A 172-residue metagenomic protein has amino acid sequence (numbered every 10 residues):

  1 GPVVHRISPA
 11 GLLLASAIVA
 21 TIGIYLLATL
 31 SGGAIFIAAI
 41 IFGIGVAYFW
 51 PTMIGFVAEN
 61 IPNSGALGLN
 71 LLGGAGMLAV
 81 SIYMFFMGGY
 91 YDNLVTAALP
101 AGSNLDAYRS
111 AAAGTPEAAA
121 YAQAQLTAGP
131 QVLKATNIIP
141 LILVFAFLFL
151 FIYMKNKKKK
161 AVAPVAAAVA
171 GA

Functional and structural regions predicted by a protein language model:
G1-P9: Helix-to-loop junctions at the C-terminal end of transmembrane segments in multipass secondary transporters
G11-L26: Structural signature of the two symmetry-related core transmembrane helices
L26-L27, F42: MFS-fold secondary transporters
A28-A38: Helix-loop junctions at membrane interfaces in 12-TM secondary transporters
G43-P51, M77-S81: Small-residue-rich segments within alpha-helical transmembrane domains of MFS-like 12-TM solute carriers
A47-P62, G68: Intracellular juxtamembrane helix-capping segments at the cytosolic ends of symmetry-related transmembrane helices
N63-T96: A late C-terminal transmembrane helix in Major Facilitator Superfamily
A107-A128, A135-A168, A172: Multi-pass alpha-helical transporter architecture, strongest for 12-TM Major Facilitator/SLC carriers used
